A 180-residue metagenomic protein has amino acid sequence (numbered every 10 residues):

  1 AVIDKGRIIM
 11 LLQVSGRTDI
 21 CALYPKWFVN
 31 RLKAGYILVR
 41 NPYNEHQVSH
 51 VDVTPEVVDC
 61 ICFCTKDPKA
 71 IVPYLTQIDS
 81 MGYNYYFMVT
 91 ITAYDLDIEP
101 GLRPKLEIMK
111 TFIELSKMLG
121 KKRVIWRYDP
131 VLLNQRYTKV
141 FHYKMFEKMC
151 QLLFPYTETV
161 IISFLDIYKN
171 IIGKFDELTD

Functional and structural regions predicted by a protein language model:
A1-I98, K105-K121: Conserved Radical SAM active-site core
I8, C21-A22, M81-N84, V89 (+3 more regions): Extended interaction regions within the primary functional domain
Y94, K174-D180: A solvent-exposed, charged loop/short amphipathic helix patch at secondary-structure junctions
I98-E99, T138: Glycine/threonine-rich flexible loop motifs
P100-P104, E177-T179: Short glycine-enriched, charge-decorated loop/helix-capping segments at active-site entrances that position
E107-K174: Conserved C-terminal portion of the radical SAM core fold that forms the substrate/S-adenosylmethionine-binding
